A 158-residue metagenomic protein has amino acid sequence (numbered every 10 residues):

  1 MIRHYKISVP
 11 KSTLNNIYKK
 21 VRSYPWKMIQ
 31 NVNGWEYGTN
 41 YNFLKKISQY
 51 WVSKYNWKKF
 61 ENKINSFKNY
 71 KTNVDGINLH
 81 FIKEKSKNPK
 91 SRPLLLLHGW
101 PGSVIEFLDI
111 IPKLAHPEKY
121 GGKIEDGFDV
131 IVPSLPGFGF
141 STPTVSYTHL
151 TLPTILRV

Functional and structural regions predicted by a protein language model:
T13-S86: Non-catalytic accessory segments flanking enzyme active sites
K59, L135-Y147: Glycine-rich "HGGG/HGxG" loop immediately N-terminal to the catalytic nucleophile of the alpha/beta-hydrolase
E84, L95, I131-V132, P143-T144: A generic "structured core" feature
S91-G99: Short beta-strand element of the alpha/beta-hydrolase
L97, P133-L135, L152: Alpha/beta-hydrolase
P101-F107, P117: Short substrate-entry loop that stabilizes the transition state in hydrolases
E118-F140: Conserved alpha/beta-hydrolase
T148-T154: Conserved small/polar residues in nucleotide/adenosyl-binding loops
